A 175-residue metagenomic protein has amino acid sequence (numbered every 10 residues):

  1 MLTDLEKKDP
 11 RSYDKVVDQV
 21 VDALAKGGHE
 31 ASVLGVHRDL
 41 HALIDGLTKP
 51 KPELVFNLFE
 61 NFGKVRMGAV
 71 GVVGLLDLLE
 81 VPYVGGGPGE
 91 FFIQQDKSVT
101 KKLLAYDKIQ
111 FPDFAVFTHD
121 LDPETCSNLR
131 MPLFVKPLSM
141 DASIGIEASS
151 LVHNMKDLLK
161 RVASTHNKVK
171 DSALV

Functional and structural regions predicted by a protein language model:
M1, T48, F91-V175: Active-site nucleotide/adenylate-binding loops and adjacent lid/helix of ATP-dependent enzymes
M1-P82, P88-G89, Q94, V99 (+1 more regions): ATP-binding N-terminal substructure of ATP-dependent carboxylate-amine bond-forming enzymes
G85-G86, G145: Glycine-centered flexibility sites
